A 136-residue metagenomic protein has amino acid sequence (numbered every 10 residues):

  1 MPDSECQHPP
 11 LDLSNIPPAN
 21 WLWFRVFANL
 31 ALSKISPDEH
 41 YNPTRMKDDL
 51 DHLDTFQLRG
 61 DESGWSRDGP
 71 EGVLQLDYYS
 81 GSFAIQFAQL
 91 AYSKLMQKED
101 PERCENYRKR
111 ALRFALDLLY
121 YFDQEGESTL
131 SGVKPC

Functional and structural regions predicted by a protein language model:
M1-K109, Y120-C136: Aromatic-lined, polymer-binding surfaces characteristic of secreted/periplasmic polysaccharide-degrading enzymes
